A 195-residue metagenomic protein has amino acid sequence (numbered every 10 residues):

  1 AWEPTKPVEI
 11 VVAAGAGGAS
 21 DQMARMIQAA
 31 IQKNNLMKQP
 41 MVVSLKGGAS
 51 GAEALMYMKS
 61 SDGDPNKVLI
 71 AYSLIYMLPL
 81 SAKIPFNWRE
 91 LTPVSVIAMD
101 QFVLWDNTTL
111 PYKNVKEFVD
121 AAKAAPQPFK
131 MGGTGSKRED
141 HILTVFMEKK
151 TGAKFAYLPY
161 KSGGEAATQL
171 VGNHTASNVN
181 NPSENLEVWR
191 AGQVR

Functional and structural regions predicted by a protein language model:
W2, K33, Y57-K67, L78-E165: Hinge/capping helix and adjacent helix->loop/strand transition within the periplasmic-binding protein
K6-G15, M41-S44, K67-I70, Q127-G132 (+1 more regions): Short, well-ordered beta-strand elements
I10-A24, G48-S50, G132-E139: Extracytoplasmic "Venus flytrap"
A29-M41: Signal peptide-proximal N-terminal region of secreted/periplasmic/extracellular or secretory-lumen proteins
P40-M56: Early extracytoplasmic/lumenal segment of secretory-pathway proteins
A52-L55, A166-A167, N185: Short, hydrophobic alpha-helical packing/hinge segments within bilobed ligand-binding/sensory domains
M58-K59, T144, Q169-V171, W189-G192: Hydrophobic residues within well-ordered alpha-helices
S73-K83, V145-K150, S177-R195: A ligand-binding cleft/hinge motif common to bilobed small-molecule-binding domains
